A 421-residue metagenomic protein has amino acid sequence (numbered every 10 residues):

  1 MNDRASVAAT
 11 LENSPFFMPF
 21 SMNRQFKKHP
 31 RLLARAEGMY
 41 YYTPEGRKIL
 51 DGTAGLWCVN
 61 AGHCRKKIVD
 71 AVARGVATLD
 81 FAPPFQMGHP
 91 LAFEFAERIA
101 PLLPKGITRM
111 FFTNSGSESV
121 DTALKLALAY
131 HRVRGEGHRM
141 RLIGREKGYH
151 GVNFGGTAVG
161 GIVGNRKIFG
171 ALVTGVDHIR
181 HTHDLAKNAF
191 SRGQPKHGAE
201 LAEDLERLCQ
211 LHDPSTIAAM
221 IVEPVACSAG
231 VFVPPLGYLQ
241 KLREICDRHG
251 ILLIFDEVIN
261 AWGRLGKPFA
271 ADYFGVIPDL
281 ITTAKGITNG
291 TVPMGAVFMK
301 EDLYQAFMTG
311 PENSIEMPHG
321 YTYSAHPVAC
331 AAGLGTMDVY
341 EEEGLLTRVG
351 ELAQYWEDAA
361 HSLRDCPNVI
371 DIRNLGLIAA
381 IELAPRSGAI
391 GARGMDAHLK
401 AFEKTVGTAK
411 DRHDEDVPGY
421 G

Functional and structural regions predicted by a protein language model:
M1-G421: Conserved N-terminal phosphate-binding loop of PLP-dependent enzymes in the Aspartate aminotransferase
